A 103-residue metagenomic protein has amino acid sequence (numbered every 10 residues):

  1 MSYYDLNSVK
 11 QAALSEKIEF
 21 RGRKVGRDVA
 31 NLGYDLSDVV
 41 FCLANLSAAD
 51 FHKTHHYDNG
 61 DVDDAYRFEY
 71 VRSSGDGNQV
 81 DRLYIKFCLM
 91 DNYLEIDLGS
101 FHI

Functional and structural regions predicted by a protein language model:
Y3-D64: Compact soluble domain cores
A48-E95: Functional cores of ribonucleases/endoribonucleases
L98-I103: Short, solvent-exposed aromatic-acidic interface loops
